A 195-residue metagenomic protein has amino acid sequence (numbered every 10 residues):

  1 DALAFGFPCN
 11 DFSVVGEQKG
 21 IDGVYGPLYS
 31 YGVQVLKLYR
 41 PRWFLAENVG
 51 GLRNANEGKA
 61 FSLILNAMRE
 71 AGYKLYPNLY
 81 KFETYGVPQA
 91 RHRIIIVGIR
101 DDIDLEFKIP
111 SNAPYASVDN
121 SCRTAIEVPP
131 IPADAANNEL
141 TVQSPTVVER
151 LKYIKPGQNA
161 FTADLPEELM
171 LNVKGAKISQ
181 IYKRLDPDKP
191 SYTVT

Functional and structural regions predicted by a protein language model:
A2, C9-I181: Class I S-adenosyl-L-methionine
A4-G6, T193: Structural cue for short, hydrophobic secondary-structure segments
K177, P187-T195: A glycine-rich dinucleotide-binding beta-alpha-beta segment and adjacent secondary-structure elements that constitute
K183-L185: Non-heme Fe(II)/2-oxoglutarate
